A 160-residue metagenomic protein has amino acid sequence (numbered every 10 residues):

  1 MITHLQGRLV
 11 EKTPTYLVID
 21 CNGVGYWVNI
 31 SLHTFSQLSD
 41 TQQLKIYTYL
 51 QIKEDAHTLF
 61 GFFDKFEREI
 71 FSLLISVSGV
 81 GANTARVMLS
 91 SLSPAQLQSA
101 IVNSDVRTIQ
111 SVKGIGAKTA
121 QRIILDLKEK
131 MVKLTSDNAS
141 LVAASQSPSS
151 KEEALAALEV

Functional and structural regions predicted by a protein language model:
M1-S76: A positional/architectural concept
H57-G61, A82-I101, R122-T135: Amphipathic, charged-and-aliphatic alpha-helical interface segments that function as noncatalytic docking
D64-F66, S99-V102, Q146-E152: Short acidic alpha-helix initiation/capping motifs at coil-to-helix transition points, especially at protein N-termini
L74, L89, L97-I101, I109-Q110 (+1 more regions): A short amphipathic alpha-helix within small helical-bundle interaction modules
A85, A120, A154-A157: Small-residue (primarily alanine) positions within well-ordered alpha-helices, especially packing/interaction faces
Q110-K113, I123: Glycine- and Gly-Pro-enriched alpha-helical subdomains that act as flexible, kink-prone "lid/hinge" or packing modules
L125-V160: Strongly charged, low-complexity linkers/loops
